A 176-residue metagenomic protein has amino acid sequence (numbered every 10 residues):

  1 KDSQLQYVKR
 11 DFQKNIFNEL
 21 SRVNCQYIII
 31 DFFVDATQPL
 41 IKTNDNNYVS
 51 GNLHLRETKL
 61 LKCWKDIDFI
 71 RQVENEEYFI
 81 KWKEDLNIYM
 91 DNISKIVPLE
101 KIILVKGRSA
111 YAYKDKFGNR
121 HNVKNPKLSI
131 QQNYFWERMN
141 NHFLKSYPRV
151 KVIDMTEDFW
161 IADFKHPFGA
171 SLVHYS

Functional and structural regions predicted by a protein language model:
K1-Q26, K165: Basic, amphipathic N-terminal segments that precede the first structured/catalytic domain
S3-Q4, T37, L55-N87, F117-I130 (+1 more regions): Surface-exposed cleft-lining segments at the edges of enzyme active sites
Q26-I29, K101: Structural motif
I29-K59, R108-Y111: Short, solvent-exposed beta-strand-terminating loops
E84-L104, R138-I153: A structural motif corresponding to the C-terminal end of an alpha-helix and its immediate exit/capping segment
L104-R108, P148-H166: Acidic carboxylate-rich catalytic motifs and surrounding loops in phosphoryl-/glycosyl-chemistry enzymes
A112-D154: Substrate-gating cap/lid alpha-helix
F168-S176: Histidine-centered active-site loop/cap adjacent to the catalytic His in serine esterases/O-acetyl transfer systems
